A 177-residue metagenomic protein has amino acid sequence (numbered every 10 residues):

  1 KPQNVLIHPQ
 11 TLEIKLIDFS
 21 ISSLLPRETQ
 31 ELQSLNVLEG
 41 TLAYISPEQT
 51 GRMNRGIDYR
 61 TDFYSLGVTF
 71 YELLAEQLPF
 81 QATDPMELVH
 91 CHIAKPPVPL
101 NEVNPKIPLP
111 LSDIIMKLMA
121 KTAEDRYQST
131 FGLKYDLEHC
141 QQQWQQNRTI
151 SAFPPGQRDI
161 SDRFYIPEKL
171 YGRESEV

Functional and structural regions predicted by a protein language model:
K1-P2: Canonical protein kinase catalytic loop motif
H8, L16, N36, F63 (+2 more regions): Short glycine- and Lys/Arg-enriched binding-loop motifs that mark or flank ligand-binding interfaces
P9-N54: Activation segment of protein kinases
E28, S34, M53, E76 (+4 more regions): Glycine-rich, flexible loop/turn motifs
Q33, V37, T83, K106 (+1 more regions): Charged, alpha-helix-enriched surfaces in structured cytosolic catalytic cores of large nucleotide-utilizing machines
T41-Q146: C-terminal lobe helix-coil module of Hanks-type protein kinase domains
Q146-V177: Conserved adenine-nucleotide phosphate-binding loops and their immediately adjacent elements
